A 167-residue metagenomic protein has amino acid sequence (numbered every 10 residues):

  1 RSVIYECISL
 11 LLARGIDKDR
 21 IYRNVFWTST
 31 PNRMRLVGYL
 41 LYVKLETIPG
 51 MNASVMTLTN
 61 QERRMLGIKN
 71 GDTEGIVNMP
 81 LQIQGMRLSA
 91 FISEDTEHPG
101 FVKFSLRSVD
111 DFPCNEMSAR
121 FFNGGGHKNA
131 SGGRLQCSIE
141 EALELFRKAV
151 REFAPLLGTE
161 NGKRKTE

Functional and structural regions predicted by a protein language model:
R1-F121, G126-G158, K165-E167: Hydrophobic helix-and-loop "lid/oligomerization" segment in the mid-to-C-terminal part of catalytic domains
